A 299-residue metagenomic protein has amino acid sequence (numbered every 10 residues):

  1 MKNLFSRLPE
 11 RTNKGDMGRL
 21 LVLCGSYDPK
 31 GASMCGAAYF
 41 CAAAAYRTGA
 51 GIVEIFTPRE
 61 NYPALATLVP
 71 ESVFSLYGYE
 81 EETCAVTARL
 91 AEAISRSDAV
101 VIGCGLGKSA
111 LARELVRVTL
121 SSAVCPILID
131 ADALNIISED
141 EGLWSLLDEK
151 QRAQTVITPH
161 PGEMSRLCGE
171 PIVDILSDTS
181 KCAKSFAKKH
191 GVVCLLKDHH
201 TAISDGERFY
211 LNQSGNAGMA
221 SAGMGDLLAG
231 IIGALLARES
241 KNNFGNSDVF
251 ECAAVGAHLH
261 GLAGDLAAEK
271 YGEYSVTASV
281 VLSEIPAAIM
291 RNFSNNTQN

Functional and structural regions predicted by a protein language model:
M1-I127, N135-V156, P161-N299: Small-residue (G/A/S/T)-rich helix-start motifs and N-terminal tracts that mark the onset
